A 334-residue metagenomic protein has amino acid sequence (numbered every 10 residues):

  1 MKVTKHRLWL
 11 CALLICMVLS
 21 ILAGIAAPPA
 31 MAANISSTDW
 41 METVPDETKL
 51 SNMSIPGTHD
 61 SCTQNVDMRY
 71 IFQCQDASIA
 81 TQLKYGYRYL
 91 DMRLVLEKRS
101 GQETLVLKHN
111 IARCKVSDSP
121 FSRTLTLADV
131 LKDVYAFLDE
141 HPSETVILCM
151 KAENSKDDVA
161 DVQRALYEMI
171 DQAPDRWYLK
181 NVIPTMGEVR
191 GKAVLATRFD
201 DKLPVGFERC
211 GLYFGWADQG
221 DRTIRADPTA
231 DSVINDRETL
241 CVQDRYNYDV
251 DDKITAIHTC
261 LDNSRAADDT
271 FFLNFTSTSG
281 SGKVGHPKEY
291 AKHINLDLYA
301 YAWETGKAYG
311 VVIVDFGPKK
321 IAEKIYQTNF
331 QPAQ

Functional and structural regions predicted by a protein language model:
K2-L13: Bacterial N-terminal signal peptides that target proteins for export
A12-G24: Bacterial N-terminal signal peptides
I21-A33: Sec-dependent signal peptide cleavage junction
A32-Y85, Y89, K98-A136, E140 (+3 more regions): Long, acidic (Asp/Glu-rich), low-complexity accessory segments flanking structured domains
D91, I147-K151, A196: Residues within well-ordered beta-strands of beta-sheet-rich folds
L96, H141-D157: Active-site groove signature of glycoside hydrolases
D158-Y167: Distinct, well-ordered alpha-helical segments
D171-G306: Surface-exposed substrate-engagement region within the catalytic domains of secreted or surface-exposed extracellular
